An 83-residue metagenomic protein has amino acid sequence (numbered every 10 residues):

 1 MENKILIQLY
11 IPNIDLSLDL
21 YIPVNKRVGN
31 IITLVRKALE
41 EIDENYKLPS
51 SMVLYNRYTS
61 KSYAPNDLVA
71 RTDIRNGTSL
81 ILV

Functional and structural regions predicted by a protein language model:
M1-E2, V83: Absolute protein N-terminus
E2-I7, S50: Short structural boundary motif marking the start of a folded domain
L6-Y10, I81: Soluble periplasmic/extracytoplasmic beta-strand elements of cell-envelope proteins
L9-N13, N56-Y58: Short acidic, glycine-rich loop/turn motifs
N13-T33: Short, contiguous acidic and Ser/Thr-rich linear segments
K37, I81-V83: A mid-sequence interfacial segment
K37-K61: Short loop-to-beta-strand transition segments
Y58-I81: Eukaryotic mixed-charge, acidic/polar low-complexity intrinsically disordered regions
